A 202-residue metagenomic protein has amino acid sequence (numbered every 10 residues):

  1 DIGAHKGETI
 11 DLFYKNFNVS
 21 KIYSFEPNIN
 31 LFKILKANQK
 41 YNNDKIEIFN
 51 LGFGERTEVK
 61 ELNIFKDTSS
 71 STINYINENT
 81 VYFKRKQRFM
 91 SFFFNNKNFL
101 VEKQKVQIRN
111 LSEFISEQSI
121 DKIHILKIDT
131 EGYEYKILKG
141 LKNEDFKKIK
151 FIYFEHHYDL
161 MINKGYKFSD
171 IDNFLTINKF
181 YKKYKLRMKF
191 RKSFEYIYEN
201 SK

Functional and structural regions predicted by a protein language model:
D1-K202: Phosphate/nucleotide-binding beta-alpha loop and adjacent structural elements of enzyme active sites
